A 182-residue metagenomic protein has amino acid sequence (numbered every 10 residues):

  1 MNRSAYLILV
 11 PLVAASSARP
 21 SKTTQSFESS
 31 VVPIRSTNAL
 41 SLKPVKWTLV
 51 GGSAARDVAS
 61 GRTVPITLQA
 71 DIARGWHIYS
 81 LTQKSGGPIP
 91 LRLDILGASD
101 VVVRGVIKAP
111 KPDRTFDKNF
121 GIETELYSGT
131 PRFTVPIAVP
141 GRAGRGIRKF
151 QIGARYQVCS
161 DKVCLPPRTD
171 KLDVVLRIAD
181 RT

Functional and structural regions predicted by a protein language model:
M1-L7: Bacterial N-terminal signal peptides that target proteins for export
A5, A14, T23-T24: Ala/Thr-enriched low-complexity intrinsically disordered regions
L9-V10, A54: An N-terminal domain-start capping segment
V10-A18: Hydrophobic h-region of N-terminal signal peptides that target proteins for export in Gram-negative bacteria
R19-T182: Extracellular/lumen-exposed scaffold segments
